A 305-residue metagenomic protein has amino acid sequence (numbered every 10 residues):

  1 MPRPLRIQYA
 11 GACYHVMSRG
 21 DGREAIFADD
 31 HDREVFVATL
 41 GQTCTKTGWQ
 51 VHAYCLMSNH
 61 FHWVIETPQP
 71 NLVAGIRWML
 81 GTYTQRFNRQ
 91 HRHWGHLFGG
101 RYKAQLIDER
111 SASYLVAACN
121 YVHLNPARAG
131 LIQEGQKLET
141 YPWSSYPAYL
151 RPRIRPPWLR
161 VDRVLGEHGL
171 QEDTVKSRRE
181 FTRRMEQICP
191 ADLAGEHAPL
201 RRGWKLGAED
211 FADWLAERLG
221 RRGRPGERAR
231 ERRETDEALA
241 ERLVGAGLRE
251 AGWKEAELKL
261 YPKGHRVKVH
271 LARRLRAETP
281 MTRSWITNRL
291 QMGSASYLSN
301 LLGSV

Functional and structural regions predicted by a protein language model:
M1-S58, E66-V305: Short Pro-Cys-Gly-centered "Cys-loop" motif that presents a nucleophilic cysteine in a tight turn
